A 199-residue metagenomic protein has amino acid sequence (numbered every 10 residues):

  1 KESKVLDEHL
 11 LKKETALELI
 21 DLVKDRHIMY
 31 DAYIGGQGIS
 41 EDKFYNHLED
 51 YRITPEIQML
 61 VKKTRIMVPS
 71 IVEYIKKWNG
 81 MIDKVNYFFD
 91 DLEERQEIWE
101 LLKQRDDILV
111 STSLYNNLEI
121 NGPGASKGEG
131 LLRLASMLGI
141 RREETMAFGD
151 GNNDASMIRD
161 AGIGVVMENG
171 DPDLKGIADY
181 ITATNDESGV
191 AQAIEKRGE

Functional and structural regions predicted by a protein language model:
K1-A16, I20: Alpha-helical substrate-recognition element adjacent to the catalytic core
E2-K4, N79-M81, T112-L114, R159 (+1 more regions): Short glycine-enriched loop/turn motifs at secondary-structure junctions
K4, H9, N116-L118, S188: Flexible, active-site-adjacent loop/turn segments at secondary-structure boundaries
A16-E18, L22, R26-M29, Y33-F148: Conserved acidic, metal-coordinating active-site core of Asp-based, Mg2+-dependent phosphoryl-transfer enzymes
K103, L118-E199: Mg2+-dependent phosphoryl-transfer enzymes with acidic/Ser/Thr/Gly-rich catalytic loops
